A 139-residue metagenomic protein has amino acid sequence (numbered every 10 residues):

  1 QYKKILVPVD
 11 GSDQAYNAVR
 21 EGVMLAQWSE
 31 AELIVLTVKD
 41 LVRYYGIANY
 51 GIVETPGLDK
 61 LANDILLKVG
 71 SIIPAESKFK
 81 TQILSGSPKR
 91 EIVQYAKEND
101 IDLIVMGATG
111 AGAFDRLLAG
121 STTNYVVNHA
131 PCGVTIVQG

Functional and structural regions predicted by a protein language model:
Q1-N49, I72, E76: Small/aliphatic-rich secondary-structure junction motif
A18, A62-I65, T122: Hydrophobic alpha-helical membrane-association signature
V23, L67, S71, N124: Active-site phosphate/pyrophosphate- and oxyanion-stabilizing loops and adjacent acidic/basic residues in soluble
L36, K80-L84, T135: General small-molecule cofactor/ligand-binding pocket signal
V42-R43, E91, A113: Generic structural signal for helix capping and beta-alpha/helix-loop junctions
I52-D64: A short acidic, glycine-rich active-site loop that binds or catalyzes chemistry on phosphate/adenosine moieties
S71-I104: Structural beta-alpha unit
Y95-G139: Gly/Ser-rich helix-loop-strand patches that form or flank binding pockets for ribonucleotide-derived cofactors
